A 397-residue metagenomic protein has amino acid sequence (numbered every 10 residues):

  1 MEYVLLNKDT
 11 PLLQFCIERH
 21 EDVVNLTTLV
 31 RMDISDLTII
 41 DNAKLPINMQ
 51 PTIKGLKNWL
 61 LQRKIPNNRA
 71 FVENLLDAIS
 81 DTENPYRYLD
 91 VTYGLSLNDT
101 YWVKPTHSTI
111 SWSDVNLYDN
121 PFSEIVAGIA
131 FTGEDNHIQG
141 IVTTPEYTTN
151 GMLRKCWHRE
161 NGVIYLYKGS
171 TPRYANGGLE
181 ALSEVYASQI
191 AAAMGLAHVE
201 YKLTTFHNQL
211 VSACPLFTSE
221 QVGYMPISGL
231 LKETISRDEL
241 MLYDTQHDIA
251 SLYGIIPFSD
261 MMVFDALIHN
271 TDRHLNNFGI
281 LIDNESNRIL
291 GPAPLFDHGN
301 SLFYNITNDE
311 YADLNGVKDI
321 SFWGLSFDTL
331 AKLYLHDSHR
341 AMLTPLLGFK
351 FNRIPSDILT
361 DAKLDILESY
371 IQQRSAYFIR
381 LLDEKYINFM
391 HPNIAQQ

Functional and structural regions predicted by a protein language model:
M1-V263, L267-H269, I280-Q397: Phosphate/dinucleotide-binding and metal-coordinating scaffold of catalytic cores in nucleotide-dependent enzymes
H274-G279: Canonical protein kinase catalytic loop motif
